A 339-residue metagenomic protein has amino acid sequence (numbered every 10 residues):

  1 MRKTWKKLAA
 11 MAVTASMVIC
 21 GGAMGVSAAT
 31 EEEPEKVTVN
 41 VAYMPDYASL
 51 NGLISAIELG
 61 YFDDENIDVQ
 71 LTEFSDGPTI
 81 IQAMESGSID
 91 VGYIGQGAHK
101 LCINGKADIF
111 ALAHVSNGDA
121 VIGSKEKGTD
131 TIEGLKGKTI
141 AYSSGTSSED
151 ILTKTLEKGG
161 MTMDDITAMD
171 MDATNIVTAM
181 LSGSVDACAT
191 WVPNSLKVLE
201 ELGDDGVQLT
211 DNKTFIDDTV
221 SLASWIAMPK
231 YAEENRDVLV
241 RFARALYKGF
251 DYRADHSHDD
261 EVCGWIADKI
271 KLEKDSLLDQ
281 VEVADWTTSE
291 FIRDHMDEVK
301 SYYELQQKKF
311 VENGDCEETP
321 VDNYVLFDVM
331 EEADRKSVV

Functional and structural regions predicted by a protein language model:
M1-A12: Bacterial N-terminal signal peptides that target proteins for export
A12-C20: Bacterial N-terminal signal peptides
I19-E33: Sec-dependent signal peptide cleavage junction
E31-T162, T167-D172, A179, D186-V192 (+2 more regions): Short, glycine-/small- and polar/acidic-enriched structural segments that line small-molecule recognition paths
I54, K100, T153, L196-L199 (+2 more regions): Predominant activation on well-ordered alpha-helical scaffold segments within soluble catalytic domains
Q96-G97, M169, N175-D268: Pocket-lining segment of extracytoplasmic ligand-binding domains
E233-C316: Secondary-structure end/capping motifs
V338: Conserved small/polar residues in nucleotide/adenosyl-binding loops
